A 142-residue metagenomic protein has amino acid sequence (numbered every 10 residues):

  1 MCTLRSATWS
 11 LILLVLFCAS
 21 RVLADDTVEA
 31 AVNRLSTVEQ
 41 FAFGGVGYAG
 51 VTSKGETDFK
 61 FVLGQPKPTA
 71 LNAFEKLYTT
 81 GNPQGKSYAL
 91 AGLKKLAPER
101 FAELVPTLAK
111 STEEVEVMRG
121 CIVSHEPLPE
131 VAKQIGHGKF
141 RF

Functional and structural regions predicted by a protein language model:
M1-S10: Bacterial N-terminal signal peptides that target proteins for export
W9-C18: Bacterial N-terminal signal peptides
S20-A24: Sec/Tat signal peptide C-region and signal peptidase I cleavage site
D25-T37, P66-L77, P98-K110: Amphipathic alpha-helical scaffolding segments comprising HEAT/armadillo-like alpha-solenoid repeats
F41, A49, Y78-Q84, L108-V123: Short coil turns that connect the paired helices of HEAT/ARM alpha-solenoid repeats
T52-G55, K86: Residue-level detector of extended alpha-helical repeat arrays and alpha-solenoid scaffolds
D58-F61, Q65, G92-K95, S124-G138: Core register positions within helices of long alpha-helical scaffolds
F61-A97: Mature extracytoplasmic domains of secretory-pathway proteins
